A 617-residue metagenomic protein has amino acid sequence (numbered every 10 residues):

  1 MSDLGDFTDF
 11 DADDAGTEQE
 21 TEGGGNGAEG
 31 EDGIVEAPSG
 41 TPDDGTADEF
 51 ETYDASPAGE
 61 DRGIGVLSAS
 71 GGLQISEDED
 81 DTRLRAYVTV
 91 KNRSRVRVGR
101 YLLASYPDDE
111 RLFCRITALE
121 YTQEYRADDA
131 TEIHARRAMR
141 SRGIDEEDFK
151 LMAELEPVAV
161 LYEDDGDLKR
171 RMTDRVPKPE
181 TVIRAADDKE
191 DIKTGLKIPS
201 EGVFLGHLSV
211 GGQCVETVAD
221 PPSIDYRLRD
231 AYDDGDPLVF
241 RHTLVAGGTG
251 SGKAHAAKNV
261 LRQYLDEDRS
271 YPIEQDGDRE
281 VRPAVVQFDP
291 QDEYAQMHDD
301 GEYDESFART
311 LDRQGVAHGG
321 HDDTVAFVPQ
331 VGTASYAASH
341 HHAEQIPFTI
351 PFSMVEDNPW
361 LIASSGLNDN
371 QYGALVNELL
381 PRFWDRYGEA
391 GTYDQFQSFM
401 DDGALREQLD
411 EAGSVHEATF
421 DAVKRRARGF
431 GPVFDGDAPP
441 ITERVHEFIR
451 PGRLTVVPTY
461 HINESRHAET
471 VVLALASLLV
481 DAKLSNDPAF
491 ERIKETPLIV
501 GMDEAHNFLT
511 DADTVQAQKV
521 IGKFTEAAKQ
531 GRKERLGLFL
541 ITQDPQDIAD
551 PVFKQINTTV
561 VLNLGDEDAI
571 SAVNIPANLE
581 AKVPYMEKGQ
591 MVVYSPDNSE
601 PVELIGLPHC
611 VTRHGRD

Functional and structural regions predicted by a protein language model:
M1-A47: Haloarchaeal acidic low-complexity proteome signature biased toward cell-envelope/secretome components but also
D6, Q590-D617: Conserved P-loop NTPase motor module
D44-P199: Conserved ASCE P-loop ATPase motor domains encompassing nucleic-acid-directed helicases/translocases
T173-F240: P-loop NTP-binding catalytic core
C214-V328, D550, V593: Glycine-rich phosphate-binding loop of nucleotide-binding enzymes
T243, T455, F539: Conserved beta-strand position immediately N-terminal to the Walker
H298, V316-A438: Helical/strand "switch-coupling" subdomains that flank nucleotide/phosphate-binding cores, especially in P-loop NTPases
N463-Y585: Conserved P-loop NTPase motor cores
